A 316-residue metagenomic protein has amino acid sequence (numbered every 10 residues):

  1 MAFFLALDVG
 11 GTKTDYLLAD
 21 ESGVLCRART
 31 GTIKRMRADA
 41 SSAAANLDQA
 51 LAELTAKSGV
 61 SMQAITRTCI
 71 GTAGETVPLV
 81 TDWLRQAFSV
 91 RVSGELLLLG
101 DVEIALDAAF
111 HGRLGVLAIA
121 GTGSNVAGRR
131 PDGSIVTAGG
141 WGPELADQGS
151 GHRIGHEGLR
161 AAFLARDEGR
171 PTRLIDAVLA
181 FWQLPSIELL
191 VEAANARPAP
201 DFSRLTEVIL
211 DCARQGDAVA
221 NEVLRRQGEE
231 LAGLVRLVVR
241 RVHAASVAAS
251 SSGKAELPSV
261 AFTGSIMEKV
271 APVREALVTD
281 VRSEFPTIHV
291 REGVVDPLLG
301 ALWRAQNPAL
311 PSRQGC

Functional and structural regions predicted by a protein language model:
M1-I65, A87-V90, A108-L114, L159-C316: ATP-binding/phosphotransfer module of carbohydrate and carboxylate kinases, centering on a glycine-rich
C69-T76, A120-G123, P258-K269: Glycine-rich beta-strand-to-loop/alpha-helix junction loops that act as flexible
G71, L97-D101, R291-G293: Structural motif
E75-T172, R313-C316: Phosphate-binding/catalytic loop of phosphoryl-transfer enzymes
